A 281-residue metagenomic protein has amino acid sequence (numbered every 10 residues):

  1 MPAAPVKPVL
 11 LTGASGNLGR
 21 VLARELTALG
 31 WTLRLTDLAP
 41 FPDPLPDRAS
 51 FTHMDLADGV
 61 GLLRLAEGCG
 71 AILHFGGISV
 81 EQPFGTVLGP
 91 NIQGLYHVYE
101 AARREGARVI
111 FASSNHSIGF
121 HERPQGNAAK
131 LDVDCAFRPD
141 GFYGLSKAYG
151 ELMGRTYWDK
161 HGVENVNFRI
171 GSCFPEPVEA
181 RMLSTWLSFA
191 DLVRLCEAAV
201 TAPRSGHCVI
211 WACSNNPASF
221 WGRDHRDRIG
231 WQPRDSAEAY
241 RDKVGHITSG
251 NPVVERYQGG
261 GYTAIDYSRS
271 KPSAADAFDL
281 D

Functional and structural regions predicted by a protein language model:
V9-L29: N-terminal Rossmann NAD(P)H-binding glycine-rich loop of SDR-like oxidoreductase domains
P42, S50-P90: NAD(P)H-binding glycine-rich loop region in Rossmannoid oxidoreductase-like domains and their noncatalytic homologs
M54-A57, T86-H97, F137, L145-A148 (+1 more regions): Glycine-rich NAD(P)-binding loop of the Rossmann-fold in SDR/ketoreductase-type enzymes
G89, Q125-N165: Catalytic helix-loop patch of NAD(P)-dependent Rossmann-fold dehydrogenases
H97-D140: Conserved Rossmann-fold NAD(P)-dependent oxidoreductase catalytic core, especially the SDR/UDP-sugar
S117-I118, R138-F142, K160-L183: Flexible, glycine-rich beta-alpha linker
D159, I170-E176, T185-H207, N215: Alpha-helical substrate-binding/gating segment
N215-S236, V244-D279: Conserved C-terminal active-site "lid" loop/helix of NAD(P)H-dependent oxidoreductases that clamps the redox cofactor
